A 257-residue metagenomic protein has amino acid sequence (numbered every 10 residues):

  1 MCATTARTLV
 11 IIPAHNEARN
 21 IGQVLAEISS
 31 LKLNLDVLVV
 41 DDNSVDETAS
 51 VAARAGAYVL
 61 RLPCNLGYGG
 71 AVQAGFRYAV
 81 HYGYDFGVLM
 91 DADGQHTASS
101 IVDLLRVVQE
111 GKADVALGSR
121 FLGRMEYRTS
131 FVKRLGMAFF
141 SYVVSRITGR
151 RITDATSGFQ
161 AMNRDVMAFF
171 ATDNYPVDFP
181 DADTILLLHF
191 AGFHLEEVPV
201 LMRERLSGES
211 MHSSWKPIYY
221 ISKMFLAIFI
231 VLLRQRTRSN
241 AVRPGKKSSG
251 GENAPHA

Functional and structural regions predicted by a protein language model:
M1-E27: N-proximal low-complexity "stem/linker" segments adjacent to membrane-targeting elements
M1-T5, G149, D173-A257: Hydrophobic helical membrane-anchoring modules
R7-L9, D36, D183: Cell-envelope/extracellular polymer assembly enzymes that use nucleotide-activated donors
E17-N20, S44, T97: Donor nucleotide-sugar binding loop of glycosyltransferases
A26-L35: Short, acidic, metal-binding catalytic loop of nucleotide-sugar glycosyltransferases
D41-A49, G94: A conserved acidic beta->alpha catalytic loop
L60-H81, F86, A98-D178, R205-F225 (+1 more regions): Acceptor/aglycone-binding surface of glycosyltransferases and processive sugar-polymer synthases
